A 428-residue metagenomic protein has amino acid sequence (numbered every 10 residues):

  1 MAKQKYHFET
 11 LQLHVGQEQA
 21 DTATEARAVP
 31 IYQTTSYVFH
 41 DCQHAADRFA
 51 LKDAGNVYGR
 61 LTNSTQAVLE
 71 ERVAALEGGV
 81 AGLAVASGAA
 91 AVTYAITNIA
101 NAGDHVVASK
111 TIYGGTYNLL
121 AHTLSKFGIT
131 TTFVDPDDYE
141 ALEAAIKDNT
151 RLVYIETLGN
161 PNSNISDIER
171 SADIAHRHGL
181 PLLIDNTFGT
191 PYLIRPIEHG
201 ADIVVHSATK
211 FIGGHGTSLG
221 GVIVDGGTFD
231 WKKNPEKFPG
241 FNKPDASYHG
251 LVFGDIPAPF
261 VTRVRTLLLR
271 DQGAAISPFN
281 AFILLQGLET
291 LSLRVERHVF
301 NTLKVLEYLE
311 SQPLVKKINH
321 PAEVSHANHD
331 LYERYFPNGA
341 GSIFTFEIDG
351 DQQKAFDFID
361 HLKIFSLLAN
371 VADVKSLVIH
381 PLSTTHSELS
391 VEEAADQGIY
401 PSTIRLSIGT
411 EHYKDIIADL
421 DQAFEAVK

Functional and structural regions predicted by a protein language model:
M1-Y32, I223: Short conserved active-site loop signatures built around small residues
A2-K3, G16-A20, L83-S311: Conserved PLP-enzyme active-site core in the AAT-like
D41-A90, G115-H122: Conserved N-terminal alpha-helix of the aminotransferase class I/II PLP-enzyme fold
A121, T130, D148, G350 (+2 more regions): PLP-dependent enzyme catalytic core of the Aspartate aminotransferase-like
L158, T187-G189, E323, D349 (+1 more regions): Active-site beta-loop-alpha junctions enriched in small/polar residues
V224, T345-E347, S407-G409: Short hydrophobic/aromatic beta-strand micro-patches that form the beta-sheet surface supporting nucleotide- or nucleic
Q272-A275, F279-A281, Q286, T290 (+4 more regions): Conserved small-domain helix->loop->beta segment predominantly found in fold-type I
